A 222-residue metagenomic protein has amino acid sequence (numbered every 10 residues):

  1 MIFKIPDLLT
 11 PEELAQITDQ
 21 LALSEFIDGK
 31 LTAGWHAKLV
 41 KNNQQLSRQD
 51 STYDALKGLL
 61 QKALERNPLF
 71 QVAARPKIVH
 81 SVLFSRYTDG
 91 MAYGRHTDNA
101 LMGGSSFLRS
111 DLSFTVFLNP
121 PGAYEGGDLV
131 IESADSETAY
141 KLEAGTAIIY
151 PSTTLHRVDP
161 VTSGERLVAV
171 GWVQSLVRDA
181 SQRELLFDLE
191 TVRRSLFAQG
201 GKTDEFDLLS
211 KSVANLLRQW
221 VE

Functional and structural regions predicted by a protein language model:
M1-P76, S81-L83, L185-E222: Non-heme Fe(II)/2-oxoglutarate
P68-S181, L186-F187: Catalytic core of non-heme Fe(II) oxygenases with the double-stranded beta-helix
